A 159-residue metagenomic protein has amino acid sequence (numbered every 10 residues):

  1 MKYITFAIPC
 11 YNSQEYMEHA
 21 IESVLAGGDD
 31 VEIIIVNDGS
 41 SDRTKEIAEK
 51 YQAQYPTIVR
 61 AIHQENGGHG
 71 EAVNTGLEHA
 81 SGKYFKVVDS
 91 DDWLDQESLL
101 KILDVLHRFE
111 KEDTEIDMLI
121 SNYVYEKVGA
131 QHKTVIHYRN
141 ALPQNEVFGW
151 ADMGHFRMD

Functional and structural regions predicted by a protein language model:
M1-D159: Nucleotide-sugar donor-binding/catalytic module of glycosyltransferases that assemble extracellular/cell-envelope
